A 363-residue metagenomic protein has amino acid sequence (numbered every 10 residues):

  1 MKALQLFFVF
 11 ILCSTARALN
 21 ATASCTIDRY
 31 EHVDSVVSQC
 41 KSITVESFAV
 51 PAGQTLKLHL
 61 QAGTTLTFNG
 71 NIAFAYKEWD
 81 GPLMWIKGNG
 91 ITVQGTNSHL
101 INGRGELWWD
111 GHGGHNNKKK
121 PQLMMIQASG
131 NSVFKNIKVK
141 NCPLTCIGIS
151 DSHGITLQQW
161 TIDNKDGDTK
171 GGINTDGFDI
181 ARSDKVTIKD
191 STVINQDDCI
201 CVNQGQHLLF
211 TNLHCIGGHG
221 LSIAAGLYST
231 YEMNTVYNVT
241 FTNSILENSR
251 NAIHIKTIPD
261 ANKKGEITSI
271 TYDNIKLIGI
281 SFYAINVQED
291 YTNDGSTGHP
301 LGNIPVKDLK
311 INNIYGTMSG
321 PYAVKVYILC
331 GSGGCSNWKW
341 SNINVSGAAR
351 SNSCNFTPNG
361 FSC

Functional and structural regions predicted by a protein language model:
M1-N20: Fungal secretory targeting signals
R17-H32: Right-handed parallel beta-helix/beta-solenoid
R29-Q39, V50-T67, A73-V93, R104-G130 (+10 more regions): Extracellular beta-strand-rich solenoid/capping regions of secreted or surface-exposed proteins that bind or remodel
E46, S249-C363: Extracellular beta-rich repeat passengers
A52-T55, Y76-G81, R104-L107, Q122 (+10 more regions): Short glycine/acidic-rich loop motifs that flank beta-strands on beta-rich extracellular proteins
G63, F68-G70, N89-H99, G130-N141 (+8 more regions): Right-handed parallel beta-helix
